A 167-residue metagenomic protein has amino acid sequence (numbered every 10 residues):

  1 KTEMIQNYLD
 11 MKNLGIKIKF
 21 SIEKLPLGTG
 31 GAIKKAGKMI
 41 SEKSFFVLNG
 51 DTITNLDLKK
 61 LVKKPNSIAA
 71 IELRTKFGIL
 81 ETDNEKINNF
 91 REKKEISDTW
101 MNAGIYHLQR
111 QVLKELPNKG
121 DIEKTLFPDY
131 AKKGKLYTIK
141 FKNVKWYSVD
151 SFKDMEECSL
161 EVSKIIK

Functional and structural regions predicted by a protein language model:
K1-N49, E115-N118, S151: Conserved N-terminal catalytic core of the sugar/cofactor nucleotidyltransferase
I5, A36, D51, L80 (+2 more regions): Residue-level signal for inorganic ion chemistry
L9-K12, K34-G37, K59-K63, E81-N84: Short, glycine/charged-enriched secondary-structure capping and boundary segments
S21-E23, A69, I139-K142: Conserved beta-strand termini and adjacent loop/short-helix elements that scaffold enzyme active sites in alpha/beta
L25, A69-I71, E95-D98: Short Gly/Pro-enriched turn/cap motifs at secondary-structure boundaries
A32-I33, F77-E81, N102-Y106: Adenylate-forming
F46, I53, K59-V62, K86-K167: Catalytic-core segments of class I nucleotidyltransferases/pyrophosphorylases that form NMP-activated intermediates
L56-E81: Conserved donor-nucleotide/metal-binding helix-loop-beta segment in metal-dependent transferases, i.e., the alpha-helix
